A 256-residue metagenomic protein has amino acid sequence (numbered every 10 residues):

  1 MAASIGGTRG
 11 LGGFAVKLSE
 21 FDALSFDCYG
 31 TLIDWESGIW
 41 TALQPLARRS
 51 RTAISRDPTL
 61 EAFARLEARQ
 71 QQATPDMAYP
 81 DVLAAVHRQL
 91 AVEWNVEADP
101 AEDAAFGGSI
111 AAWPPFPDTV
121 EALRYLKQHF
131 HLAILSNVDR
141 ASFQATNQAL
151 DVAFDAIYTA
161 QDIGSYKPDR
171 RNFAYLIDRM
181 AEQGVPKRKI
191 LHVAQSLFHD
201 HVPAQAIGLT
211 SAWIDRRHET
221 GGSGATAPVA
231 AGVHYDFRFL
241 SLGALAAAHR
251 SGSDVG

Functional and structural regions predicted by a protein language model:
A2-F21, E36, V120, R124 (+1 more regions): Asp-based, Mg2+/Mn2+-dependent phosphohydrolase catalytic module
F14-P117, Q128, A141: N-terminal helical cap/lid subdomain that shapes the substrate entry/recognition surface in HAD-like hydrolases
